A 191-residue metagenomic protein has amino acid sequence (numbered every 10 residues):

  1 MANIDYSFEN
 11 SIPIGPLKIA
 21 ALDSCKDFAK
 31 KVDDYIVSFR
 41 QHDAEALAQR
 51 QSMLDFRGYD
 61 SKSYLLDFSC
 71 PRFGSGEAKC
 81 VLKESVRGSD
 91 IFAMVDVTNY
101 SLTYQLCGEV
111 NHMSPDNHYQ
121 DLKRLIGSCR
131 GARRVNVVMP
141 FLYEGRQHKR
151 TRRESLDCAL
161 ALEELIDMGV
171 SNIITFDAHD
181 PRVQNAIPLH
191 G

Functional and structural regions predicted by a protein language model:
M1-G191: PRPP-associated nucleotide enzymes
